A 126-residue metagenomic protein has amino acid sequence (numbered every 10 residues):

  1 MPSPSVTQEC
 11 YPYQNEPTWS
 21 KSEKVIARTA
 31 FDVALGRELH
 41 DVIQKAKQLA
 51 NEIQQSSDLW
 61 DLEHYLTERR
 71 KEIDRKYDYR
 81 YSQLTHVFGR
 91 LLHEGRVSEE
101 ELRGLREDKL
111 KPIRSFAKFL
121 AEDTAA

Functional and structural regions predicted by a protein language model:
P2-A126: Acidic, Ser/Pro/Thr-rich low-complexity regulatory regions and the short amphipathic helical interaction modules they
